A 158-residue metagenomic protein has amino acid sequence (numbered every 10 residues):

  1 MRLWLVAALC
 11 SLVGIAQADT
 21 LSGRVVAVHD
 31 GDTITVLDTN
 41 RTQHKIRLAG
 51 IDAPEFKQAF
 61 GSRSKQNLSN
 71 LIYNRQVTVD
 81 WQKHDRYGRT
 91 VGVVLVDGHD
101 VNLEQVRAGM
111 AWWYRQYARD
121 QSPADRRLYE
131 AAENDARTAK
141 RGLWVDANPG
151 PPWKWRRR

Functional and structural regions predicted by a protein language model:
R2-L5, C10-R158: Small beta-barrel nucleic-acid-binding modules, primarily SNase/OB-fold domains and secondarily Tudor-like barrels
